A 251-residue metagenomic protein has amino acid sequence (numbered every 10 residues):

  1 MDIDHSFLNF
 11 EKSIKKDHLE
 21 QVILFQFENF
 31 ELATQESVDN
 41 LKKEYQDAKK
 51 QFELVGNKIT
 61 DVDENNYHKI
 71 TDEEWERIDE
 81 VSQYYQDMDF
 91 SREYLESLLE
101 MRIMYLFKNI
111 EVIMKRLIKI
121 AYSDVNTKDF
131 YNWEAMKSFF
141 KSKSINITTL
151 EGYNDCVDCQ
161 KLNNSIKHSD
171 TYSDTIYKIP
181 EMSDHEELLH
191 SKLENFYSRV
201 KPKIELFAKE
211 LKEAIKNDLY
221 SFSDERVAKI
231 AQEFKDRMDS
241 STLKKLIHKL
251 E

Functional and structural regions predicted by a protein language model:
M1-S97, Y153-N154, K161, K178-E251: Extended intrinsically disordered or low-complexity regions, especially N/C-terminal cytosolic tails and loops, rather
E100-E186, Y197-D218: Flexible secondary-structure boundary motifs
